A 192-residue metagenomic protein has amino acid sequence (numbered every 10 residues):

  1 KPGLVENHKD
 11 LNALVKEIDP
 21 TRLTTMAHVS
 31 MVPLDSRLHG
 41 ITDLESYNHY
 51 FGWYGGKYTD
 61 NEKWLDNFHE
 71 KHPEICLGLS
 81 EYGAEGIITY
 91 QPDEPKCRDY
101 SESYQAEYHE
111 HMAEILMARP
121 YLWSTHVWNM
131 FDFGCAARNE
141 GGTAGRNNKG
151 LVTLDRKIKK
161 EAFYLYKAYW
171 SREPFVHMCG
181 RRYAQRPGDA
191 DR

Functional and structural regions predicted by a protein language model:
K1-R192: Extended substrate-binding grooves/exosites of carbohydrate-active enzymes
